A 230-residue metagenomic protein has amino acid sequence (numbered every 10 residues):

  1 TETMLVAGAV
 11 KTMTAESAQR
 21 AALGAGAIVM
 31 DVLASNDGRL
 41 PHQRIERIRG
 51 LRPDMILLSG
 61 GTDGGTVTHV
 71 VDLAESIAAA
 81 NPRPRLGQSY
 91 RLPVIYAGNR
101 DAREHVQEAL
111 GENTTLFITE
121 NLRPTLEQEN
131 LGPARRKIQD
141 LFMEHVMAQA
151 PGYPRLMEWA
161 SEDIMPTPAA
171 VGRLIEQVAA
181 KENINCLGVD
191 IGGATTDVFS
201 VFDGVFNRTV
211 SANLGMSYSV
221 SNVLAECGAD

Functional and structural regions predicted by a protein language model:
T1-N185: Nucleotide/phosphate-binding catalytic cleft detector across ATP-hydrolyzing and phosphate-transferring enzymes
E176-D230: Glycine-rich phosphate-binding loop of actin/hexokinase-like ATP-binding domains
